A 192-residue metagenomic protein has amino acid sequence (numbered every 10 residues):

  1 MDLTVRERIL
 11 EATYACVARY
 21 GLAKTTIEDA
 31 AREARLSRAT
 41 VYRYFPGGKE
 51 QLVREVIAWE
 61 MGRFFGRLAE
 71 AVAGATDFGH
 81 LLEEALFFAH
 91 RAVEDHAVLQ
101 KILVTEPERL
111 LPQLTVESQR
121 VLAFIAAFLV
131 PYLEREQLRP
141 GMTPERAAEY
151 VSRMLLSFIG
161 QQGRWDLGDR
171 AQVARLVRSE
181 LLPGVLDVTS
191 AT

Functional and structural regions predicted by a protein language model:
T4, R8-R19, E33, Q51-A73 (+3 more regions): Alpha-helical structural segments
R6, R38-A39: The DNA-contacting recognition helix of HTH DNA-binding domains and analogous helical DNA-recognition elements
D29-E33, V41: Append "Primarily bacterial transcriptional regulators
Y44: Residues in the recognition helix of alpha-helical DNA-binding motifs
F65, K101, L110-L138, E145-S152: Amphipathic alpha-helical packing segments from all-alpha helical-bundle domains
E70, G79-V104, Q119-R120, V130: Helical hydrophobic small-molecule/effector-binding pocket
R91-D95, P131, R135, E149-G168 (+1 more regions): Amphipathic C-terminal alpha-helical segment
